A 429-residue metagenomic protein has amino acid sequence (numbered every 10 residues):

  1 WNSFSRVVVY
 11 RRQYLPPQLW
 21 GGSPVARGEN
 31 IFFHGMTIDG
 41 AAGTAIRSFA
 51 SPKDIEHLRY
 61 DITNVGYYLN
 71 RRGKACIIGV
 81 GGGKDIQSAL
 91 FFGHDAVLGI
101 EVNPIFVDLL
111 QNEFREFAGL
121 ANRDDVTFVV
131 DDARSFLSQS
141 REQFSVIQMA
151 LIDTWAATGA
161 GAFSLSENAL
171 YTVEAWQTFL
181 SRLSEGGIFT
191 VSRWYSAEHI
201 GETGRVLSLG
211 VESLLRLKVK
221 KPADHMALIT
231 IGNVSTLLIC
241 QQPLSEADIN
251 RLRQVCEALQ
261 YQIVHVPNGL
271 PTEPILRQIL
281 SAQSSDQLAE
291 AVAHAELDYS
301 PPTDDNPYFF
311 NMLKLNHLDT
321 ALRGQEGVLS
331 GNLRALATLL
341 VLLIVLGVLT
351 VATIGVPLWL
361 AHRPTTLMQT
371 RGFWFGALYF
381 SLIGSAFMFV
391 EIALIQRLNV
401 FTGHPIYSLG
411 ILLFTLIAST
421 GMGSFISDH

Functional and structural regions predicted by a protein language model:
W1-D124, N306-L409: Class I S-adenosylmethionine
I105-F106, E113, R123-D124, V129-D131 (+2 more regions): Mobile active-site "lid"/loop adjacent to the S-adenosyl-L-methionine
S192, L215-G232, H265: Conserved S-adenosyl-L-methionine
G204-K218: Short alpha-helix
P222, V234-E290: Flexible, glycine-/basic-rich loop-and-beta segments that form/coincide with the SAM-dependent methyltransferase
I263-A337: Periplasmic/ER-lumenal interhelical loops and adjacent helix-loop junctions in multi-pass membrane proteins
V345-V356, L412-H429: Transmembrane alpha-helices of Major Facilitator/SLC transporters
